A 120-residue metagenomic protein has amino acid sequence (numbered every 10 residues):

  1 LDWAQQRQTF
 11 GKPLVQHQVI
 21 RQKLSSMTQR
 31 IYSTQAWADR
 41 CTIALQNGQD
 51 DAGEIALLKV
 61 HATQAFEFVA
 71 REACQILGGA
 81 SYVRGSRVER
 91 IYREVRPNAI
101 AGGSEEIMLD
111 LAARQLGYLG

Functional and structural regions predicted by a protein language model:
L1-G120: Alpha-helical interface subdomain recognition
